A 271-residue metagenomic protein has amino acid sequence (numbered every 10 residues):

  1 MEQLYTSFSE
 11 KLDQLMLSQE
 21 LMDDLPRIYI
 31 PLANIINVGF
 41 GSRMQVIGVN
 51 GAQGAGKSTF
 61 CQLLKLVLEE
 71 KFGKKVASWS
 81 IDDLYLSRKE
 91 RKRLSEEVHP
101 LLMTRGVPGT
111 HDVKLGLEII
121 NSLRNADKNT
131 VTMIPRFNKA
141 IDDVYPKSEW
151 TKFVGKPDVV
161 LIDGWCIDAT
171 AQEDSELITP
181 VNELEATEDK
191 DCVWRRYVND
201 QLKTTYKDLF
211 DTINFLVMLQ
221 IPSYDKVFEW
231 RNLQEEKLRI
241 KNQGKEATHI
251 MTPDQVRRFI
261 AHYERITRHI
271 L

Functional and structural regions predicted by a protein language model:
M1-I47, A52: Extreme N-terminal, non-catalytic leader segments that precede Walker-type/kinase nucleotide-binding cores
E2-T6, M16-M22, P26-Y29, C166-L271: Conserved NTP phosphate-binding and transfer environment spanning the P-loop NTPase/kinase superfamily
Q19, A77-S80, L84-D142: Conserved nucleotide-sensing/catalytic segment adjacent to the nucleotide-binding pocket in NTP-handling enzymes
G41-R43, K114-F210, Y263-T267: Glycine-rich phosphate-binding loop used to anchor ATP phosphates in small-molecule kinases, encompassing both
V46-A52, S78-I81, L216-M218: Extended hydrophobic secondary-structure segments that form protein cores and membrane-embedded regions
K57: Conserved lysine of the Walker
F60, L64: Hydrophobic positions on the alpha1 helix immediately C-terminal to the Walker A/P-loop
L66-A77: Post-Walker A helix-loop "phosphate-sensing" segment adjacent to the P-loop in P-loop NTPases
